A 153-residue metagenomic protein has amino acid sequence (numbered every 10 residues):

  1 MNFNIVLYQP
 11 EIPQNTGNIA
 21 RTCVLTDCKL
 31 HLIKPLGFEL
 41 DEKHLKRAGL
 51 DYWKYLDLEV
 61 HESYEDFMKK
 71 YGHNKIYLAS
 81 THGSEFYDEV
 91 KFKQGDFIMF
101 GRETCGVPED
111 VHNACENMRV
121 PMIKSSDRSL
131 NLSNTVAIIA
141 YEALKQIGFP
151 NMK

Functional and structural regions predicted by a protein language model:
M1-K153: Post-transcriptional modification and biogenesis factors for structured RNAs of the translation apparatus
